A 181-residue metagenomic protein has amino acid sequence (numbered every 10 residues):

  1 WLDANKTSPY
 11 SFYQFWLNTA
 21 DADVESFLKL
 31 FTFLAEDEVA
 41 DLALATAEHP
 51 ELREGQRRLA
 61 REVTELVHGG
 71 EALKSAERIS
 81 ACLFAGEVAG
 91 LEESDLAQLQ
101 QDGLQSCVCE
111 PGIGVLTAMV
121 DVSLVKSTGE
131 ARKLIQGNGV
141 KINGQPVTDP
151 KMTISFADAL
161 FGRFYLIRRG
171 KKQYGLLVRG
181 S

Functional and structural regions predicted by a protein language model:
W1-S181: Conserved nucleotide- and phosphate/pyrophosphate-binding catalytic cores in adenylate/nucleotidyl-handling enzymes
